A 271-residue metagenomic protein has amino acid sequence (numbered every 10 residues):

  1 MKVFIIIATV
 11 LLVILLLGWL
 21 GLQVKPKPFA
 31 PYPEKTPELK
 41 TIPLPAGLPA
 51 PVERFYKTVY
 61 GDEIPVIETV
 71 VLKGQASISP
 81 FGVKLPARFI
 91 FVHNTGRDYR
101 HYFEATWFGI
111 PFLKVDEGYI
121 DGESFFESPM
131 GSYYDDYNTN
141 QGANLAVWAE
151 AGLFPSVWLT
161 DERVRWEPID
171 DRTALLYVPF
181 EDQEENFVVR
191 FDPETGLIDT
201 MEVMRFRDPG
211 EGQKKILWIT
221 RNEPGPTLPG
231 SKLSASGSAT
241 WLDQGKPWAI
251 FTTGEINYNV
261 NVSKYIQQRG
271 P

Functional and structural regions predicted by a protein language model:
I5-Q23: Hydrophobic membrane-insertion alpha-helices, especially the h-region of bacterial N-terminal signal peptides
L22-V71: N-terminal leader/targeting segments and the immediate start of mature chains
E53-S132: N-terminal mature ectodomain segment of secretory-pathway/periplasmic proteins
V66-K73, T95-Y102, I169-Y177, D199-T200 (+1 more regions): Short, hydrophobic/aromatic-rich segments at coil-to-beta transitions
F89-T95, E117-G118, E162-I169, V189-F191 (+1 more regions): Short, exposed beta-strand/loop patches in secreted or surface proteins that constitute
T106-D135, L242, K246-Y258, K264-G270: Catalytic loop of the DD-peptidase/beta-lactamase superfamily, centered on the K-T-G motif and neighboring
F125-D182, G212: Flexible, processing/modification-adjacent segments and terminal tails in exported/periplasmic/extracellular proteins
A174-V262: Gly/Pro-enriched, hydrophobic low-complexity segments that function as extracytoplasmic propeptides/linkers
